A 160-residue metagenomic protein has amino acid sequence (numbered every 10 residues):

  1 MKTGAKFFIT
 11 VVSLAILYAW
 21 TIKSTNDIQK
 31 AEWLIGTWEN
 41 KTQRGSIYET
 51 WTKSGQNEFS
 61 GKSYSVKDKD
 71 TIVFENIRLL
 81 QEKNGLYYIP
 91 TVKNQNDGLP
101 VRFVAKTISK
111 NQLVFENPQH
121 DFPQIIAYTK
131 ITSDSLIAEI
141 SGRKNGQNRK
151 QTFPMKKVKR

Functional and structural regions predicted by a protein language model:
M1-D27: Bacterial Sec-dependent N-terminal signal peptides
K23-T37, L80: N-terminal helix-cap/turn-to-beta initiation motif at the start of protein domains
S46-Q119, R160: Central antiparallel beta-sheet cores of small beta-barrel/beta-sandwich binding domains
Y48, S60, A127, I137-E139: Beta-strand secondary-structure signal
T50-S54, T129-I131, M155: Aromatic-rich beta-strand edge motifs centered on tyrosine
K110, S135-R160: Edge beta-strand at a domain terminus
K110-N117, D121-K130, S141: Well-ordered alpha/beta subsegment
